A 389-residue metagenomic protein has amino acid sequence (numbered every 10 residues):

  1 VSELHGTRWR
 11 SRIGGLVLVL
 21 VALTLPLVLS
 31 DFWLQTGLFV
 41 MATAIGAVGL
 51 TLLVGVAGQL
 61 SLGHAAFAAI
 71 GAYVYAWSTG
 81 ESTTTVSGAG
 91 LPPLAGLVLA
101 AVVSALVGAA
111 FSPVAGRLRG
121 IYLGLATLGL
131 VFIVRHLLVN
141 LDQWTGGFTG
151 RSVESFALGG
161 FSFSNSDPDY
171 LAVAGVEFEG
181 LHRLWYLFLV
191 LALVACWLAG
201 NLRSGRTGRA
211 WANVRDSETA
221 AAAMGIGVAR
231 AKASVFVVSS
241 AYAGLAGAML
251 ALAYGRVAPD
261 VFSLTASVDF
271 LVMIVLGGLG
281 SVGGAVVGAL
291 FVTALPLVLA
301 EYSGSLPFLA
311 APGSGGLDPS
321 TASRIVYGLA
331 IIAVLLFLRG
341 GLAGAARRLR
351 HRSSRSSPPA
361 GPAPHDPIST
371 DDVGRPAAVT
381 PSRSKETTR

Functional and structural regions predicted by a protein language model:
V1-R389: Transmembrane alpha-helices and adjacent helix-loop boundaries
